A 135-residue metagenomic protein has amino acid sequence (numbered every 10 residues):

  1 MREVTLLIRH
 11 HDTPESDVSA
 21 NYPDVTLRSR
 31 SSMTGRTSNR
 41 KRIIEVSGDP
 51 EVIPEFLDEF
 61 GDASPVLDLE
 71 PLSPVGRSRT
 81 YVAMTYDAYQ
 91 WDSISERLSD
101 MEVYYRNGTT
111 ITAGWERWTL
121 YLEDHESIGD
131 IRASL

Functional and structural regions predicted by a protein language model:
R2-R132: DNA-contacting interfaces and partner/effector-binding or oligomerization modules in DNA-centric proteins
